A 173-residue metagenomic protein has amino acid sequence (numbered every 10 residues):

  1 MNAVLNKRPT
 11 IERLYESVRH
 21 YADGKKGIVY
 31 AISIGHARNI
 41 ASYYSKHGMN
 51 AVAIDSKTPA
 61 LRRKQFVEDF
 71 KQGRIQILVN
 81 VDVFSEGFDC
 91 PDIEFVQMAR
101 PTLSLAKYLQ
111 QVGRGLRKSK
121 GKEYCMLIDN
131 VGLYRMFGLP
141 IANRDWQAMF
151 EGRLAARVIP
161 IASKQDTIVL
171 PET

Functional and structural regions predicted by a protein language model:
M1-S33, W146-G152, V158: Conserved interdomain linker/interface between the two RecA-like ATPase lobes of SF2 helicase motors
R8-E12, A60, K64, V81 (+3 more regions): Amphipathic alpha-helical transducer elements in NTP-driven molecular machines
I28, H36-E86: Conserved helicase ATPase core of P-loop NTP-dependent helicases/translocases
Y43, F66-D69, D92, K107-R114 (+1 more regions): Alpha-helical scaffold elements adjacent to nucleotide-binding pockets in ATP/GTP-utilizing enzyme cores
H47-N50, P91-F95, G121-M126: Short glycine-/polar-rich loops that comprise or flank the Walker A/P-loop and associated switch/sensor motifs
L78-Q97, G113-R117: SF2 helicase motor core recognition
P101-Q110, R114-D145: Conserved segment of the helicase C-terminal RecA-like domain
A148-T173: Cys/His-rich short segments
